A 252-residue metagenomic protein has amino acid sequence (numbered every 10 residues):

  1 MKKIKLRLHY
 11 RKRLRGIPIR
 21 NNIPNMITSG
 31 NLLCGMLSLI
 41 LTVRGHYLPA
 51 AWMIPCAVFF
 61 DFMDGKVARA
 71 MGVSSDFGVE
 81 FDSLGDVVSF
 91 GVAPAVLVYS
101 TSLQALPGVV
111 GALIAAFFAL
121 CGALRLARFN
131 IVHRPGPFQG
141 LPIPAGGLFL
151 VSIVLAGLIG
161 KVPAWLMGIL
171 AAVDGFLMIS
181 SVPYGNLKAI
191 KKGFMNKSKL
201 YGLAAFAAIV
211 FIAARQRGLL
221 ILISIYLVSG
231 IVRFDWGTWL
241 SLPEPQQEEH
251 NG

Functional and structural regions predicted by a protein language model:
M1-F62, F211, R233-W236, H250-G252: Topogenic membrane-insertion module of multi-pass membrane proteins
M1-K12, Q139-G252: C-terminal membrane-associated helical module and adjoining short loops/tails
I17-N25, F77-L84, H133-L141, N186-N196: Short, amphipathic, aromatic/basic-enriched membrane-interface segments that mark the entry/exit of transmembrane
N21-S29, A51, A70-A127: Multi-pass membrane catalytic core of lipid/isoprenoid biosynthesis enzymes
L33, F59, M63-V67, L84 (+1 more regions): Active-site His/Glu-centered metal-binding helix of metallohydrolases
L37-M53, V92-A116, S152-G168, I212-R217: Helix-coil boundary and interhelical linker segments in multi-pass alpha-helical membrane proteins
D64-S75, C121-P135, G140, I179-K188 (+1 more regions): C-terminal ends of transmembrane helices
